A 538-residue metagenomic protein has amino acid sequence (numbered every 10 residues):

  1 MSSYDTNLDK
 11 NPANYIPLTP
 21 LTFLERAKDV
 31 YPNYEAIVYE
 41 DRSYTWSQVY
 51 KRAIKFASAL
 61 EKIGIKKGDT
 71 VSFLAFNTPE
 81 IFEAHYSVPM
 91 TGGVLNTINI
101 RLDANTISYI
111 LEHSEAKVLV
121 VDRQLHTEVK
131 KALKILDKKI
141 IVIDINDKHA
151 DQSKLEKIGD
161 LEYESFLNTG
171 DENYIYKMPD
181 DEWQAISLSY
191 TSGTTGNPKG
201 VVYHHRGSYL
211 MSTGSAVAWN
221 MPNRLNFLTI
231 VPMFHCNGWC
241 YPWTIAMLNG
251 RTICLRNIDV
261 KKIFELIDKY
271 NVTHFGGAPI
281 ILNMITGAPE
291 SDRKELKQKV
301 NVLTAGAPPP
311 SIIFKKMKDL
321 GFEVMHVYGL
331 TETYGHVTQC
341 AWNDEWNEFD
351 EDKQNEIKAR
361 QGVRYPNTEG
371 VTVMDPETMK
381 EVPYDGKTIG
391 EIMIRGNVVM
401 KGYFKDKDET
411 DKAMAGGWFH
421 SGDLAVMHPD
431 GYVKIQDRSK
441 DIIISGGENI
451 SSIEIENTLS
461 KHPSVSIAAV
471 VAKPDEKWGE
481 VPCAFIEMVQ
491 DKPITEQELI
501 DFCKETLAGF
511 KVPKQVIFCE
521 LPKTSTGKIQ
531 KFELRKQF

Functional and structural regions predicted by a protein language model:
F23, K62-I63, M90-N168, V489-K492: Structural core segment of the AMP-binding/adenylate-forming
P32, I143-D144, L155, G159-Y190 (+2 more regions): Conserved pre-ATP/AMP-binding loop-to-beta segment of ANL
N33-T78, F82-Y86, D103-S108, E164: Conserved AMP-binding/adenylate-forming core of the ANL superfamily
T45-S47, I186-L210: Conserved AMP-binding A3 loop
L102, L119-R123, F275, G396 (+5 more regions): AMP-binding/adenylate-forming catalytic core of the ANL superfamily
Y209-N226, F234-H274, A288-P289: Conserved AMP-binding/adenylation subdomain of ANL enzymes
M247, V272-G277, T286-E356, E369-G370 (+1 more regions): Gly/Ser/Thr-rich phosphate-binding loop
R364, G370-M393, P429-D430, K492-E496 (+1 more regions): Conserved beta-loop-beta connector loops within the AMP-binding
